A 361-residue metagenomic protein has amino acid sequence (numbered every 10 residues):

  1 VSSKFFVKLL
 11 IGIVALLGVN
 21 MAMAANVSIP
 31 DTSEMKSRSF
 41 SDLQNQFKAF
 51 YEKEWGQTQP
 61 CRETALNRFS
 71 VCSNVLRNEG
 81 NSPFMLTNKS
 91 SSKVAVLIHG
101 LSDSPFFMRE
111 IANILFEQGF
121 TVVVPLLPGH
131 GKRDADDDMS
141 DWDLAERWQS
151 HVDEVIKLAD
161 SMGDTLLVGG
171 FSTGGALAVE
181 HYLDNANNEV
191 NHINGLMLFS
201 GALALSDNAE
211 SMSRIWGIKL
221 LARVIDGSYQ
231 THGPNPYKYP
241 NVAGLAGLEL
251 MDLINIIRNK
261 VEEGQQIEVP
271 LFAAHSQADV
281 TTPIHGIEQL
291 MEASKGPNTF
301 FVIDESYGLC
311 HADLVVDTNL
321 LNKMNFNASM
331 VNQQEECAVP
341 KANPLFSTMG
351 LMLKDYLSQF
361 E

Functional and structural regions predicted by a protein language model:
L76-L127: Short, surface-exposed "cap/lid" segments of acyl-processing enzymes
E79-G80, A246-E263: Active-site nucleophile elbow and catalytic-triad environment of alpha/beta-hydrolase enzymes
I111, T282-G296, I303-D304: Short alpha-helix in the alpha/beta-hydrolase fold that links the catalytic acid
R133-M162: Catalytic nucleophile-loop/oxyanion-hole region of alpha/beta-hydrolase and closely related hydrolase-like folds
G170-G174, A178: Gly/Ala-rich beta-loop-alpha elbow adjacent to hydrolase catalytic centers
M197-D207: Active-site nucleophile loop of the alpha/beta-hydrolase fold
I267, A273-H275, D279: Short beta-strand/loop motif that positions the catalytic acidic residue of the alpha/beta-hydrolase fold
D313-E361: Catalytic active-site module of serine/aspartate enzymes centered on a nucleophile-bearing elbow/loop
